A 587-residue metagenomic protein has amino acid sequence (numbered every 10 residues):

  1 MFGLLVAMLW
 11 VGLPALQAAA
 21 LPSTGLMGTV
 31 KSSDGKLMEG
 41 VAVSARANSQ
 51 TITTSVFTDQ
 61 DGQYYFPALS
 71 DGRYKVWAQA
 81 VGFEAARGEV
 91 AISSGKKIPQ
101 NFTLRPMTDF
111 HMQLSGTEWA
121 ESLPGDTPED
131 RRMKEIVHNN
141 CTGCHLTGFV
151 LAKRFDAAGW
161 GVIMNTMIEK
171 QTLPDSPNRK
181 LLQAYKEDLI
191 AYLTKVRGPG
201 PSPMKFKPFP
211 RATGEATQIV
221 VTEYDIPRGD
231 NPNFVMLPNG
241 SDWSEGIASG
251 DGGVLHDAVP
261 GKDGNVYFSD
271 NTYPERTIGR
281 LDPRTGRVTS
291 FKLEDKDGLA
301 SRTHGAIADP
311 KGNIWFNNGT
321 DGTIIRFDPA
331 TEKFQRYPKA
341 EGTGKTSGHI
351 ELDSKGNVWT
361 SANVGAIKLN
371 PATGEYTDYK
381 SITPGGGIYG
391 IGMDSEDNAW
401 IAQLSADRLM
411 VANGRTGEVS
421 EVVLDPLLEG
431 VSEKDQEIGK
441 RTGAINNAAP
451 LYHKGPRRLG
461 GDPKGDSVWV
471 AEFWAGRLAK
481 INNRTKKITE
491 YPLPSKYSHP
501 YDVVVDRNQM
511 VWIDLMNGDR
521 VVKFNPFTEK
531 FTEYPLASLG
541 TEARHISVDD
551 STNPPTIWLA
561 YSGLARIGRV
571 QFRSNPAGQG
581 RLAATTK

Functional and structural regions predicted by a protein language model:
T24-L26, S33-S49, D71: Short, ordered, surface-exposed loop/turn motifs in non-cytosolic proteins
N48-Q63: Short, acidic Ser/Thr/Gly-rich low-complexity loop/linker segments typical of extracellular and cell-surface proteins
N48-T51, R73, W77-E89: A short, solvent-exposed loop/turn motif at the edges and junctions of modular extracellular/periplasmic domains
V137-G148, L189, L193: The canonical Cys-X-X-Cys-His
N233-M236, A248-K262, K296-K311, G342-K355 (+5 more regions): Beta-rich, blade/repeat-based domains predominating in secreted/periplasmic proteins but also intracellular
P260, V266-T272, I314-T320, V358-N363 (+6 more regions): Conserved beta-strand positions in repeat-built beta-propeller and related beta-rich domains
D282-G286, D328-E332, N370-G374, N413-G417 (+3 more regions): Short loop/turn segments that connect beta-strands within beta-propeller blades
T541-K587: Blade-level signature of beta-propeller repeat domains, shared across WD40, Kelch, NHL, RCC1 and BNR/Asp-box propellers
